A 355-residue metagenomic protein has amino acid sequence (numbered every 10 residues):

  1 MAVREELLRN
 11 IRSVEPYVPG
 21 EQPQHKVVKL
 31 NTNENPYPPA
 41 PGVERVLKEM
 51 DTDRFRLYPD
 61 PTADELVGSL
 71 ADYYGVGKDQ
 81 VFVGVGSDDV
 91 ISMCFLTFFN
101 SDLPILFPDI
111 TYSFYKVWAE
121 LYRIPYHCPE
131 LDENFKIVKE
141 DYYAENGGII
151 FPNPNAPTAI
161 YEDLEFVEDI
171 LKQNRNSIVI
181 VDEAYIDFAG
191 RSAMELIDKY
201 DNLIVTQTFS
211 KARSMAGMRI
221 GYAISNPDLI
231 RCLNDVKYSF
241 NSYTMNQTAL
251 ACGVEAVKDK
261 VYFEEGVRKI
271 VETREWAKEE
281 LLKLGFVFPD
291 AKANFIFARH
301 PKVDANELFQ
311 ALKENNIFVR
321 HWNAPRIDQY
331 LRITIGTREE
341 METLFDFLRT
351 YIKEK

Functional and structural regions predicted by a protein language model:
M1-L57, E145: N-terminal "arm"/small-domain region of PLP-dependent enzymes with the aminotransferase-like
D64-P104, K302: Phosphate-binding glycine-rich loop
T97-W118: Conserved PLP-anchoring active-site segment centered on the Schiff-base-forming lysine
H127, D132-D187: Active-site phosphate-binding strand-loop segment of PLP-dependent enzymes
E165, A311-R320, A324-K355: PLP-dependent enzyme catalytic core of the Aspartate aminotransferase-like
N202-L282, F286-P289: PLP-dependent aminotransferase class I/II
V271, K283-N315, L331: Conserved PLP-binding catalytic core of the aspartate aminotransferase-like
